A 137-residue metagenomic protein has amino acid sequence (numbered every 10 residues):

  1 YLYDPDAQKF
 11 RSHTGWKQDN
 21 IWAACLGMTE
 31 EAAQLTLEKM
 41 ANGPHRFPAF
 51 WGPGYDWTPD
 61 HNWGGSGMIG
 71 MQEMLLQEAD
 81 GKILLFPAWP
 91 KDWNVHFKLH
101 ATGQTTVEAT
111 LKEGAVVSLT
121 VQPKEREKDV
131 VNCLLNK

Functional and structural regions predicted by a protein language model:
Y1, Y55-L135: Carbohydrate-active enzyme catalytic cores, enriched for enzymes that act on polyanionic acidic polysaccharides
Y1-D80: Active-site core of glycosidic bond-cleaving carbohydrate-active enzymes
